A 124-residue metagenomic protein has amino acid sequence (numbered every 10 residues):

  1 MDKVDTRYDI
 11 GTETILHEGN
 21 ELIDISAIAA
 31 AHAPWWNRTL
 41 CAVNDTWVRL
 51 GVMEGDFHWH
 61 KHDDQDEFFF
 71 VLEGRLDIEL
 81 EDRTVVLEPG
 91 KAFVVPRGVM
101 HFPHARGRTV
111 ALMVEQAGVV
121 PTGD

Functional and structural regions predicted by a protein language model:
M1-R49: A short, N-terminal "cap"/entry segment at the start of jelly-roll beta-barrel domains of the cupin/DSBH fold
A33-P34, W47-D63: Conserved short histidine dyad/triad with adjacent acidic residue
N44, E79-R83, R106: Short strand-coil-strand connectors
N44, L72-E73, E88-P89, G107: A cytosolic small-molecule/anion-sensing beta-strand core signal
V52-E54, H62-E79, V114: Short, conserved beta-strand element in jelly-roll/cupin
E81-R97: Short acidic-glycine-tyrosine-enriched beta hairpin
R97-D124: Ligand-binding loop in jelly-roll beta-barrel domains
